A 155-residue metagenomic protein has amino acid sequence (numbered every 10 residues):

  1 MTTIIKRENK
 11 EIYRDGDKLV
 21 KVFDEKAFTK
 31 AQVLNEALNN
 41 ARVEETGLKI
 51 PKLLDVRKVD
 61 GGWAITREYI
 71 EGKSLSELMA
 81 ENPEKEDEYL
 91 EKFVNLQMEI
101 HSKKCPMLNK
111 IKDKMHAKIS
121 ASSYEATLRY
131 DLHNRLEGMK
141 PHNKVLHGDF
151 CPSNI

Functional and structural regions predicted by a protein language model:
T3-V33: ATP-binding glycine-rich loop module of kinase domains
D17-K18, A64, N143: Structural motif
V20-K21, P51, S76: Nucleotide phosphate-binding site architecture
A31-T46: The N-lobe alphaC helix and its flanking beta3-alphaC-beta4 segment of protein kinase-like domains, centered on
K52-W63: Short beta-strand micro-motifs within the conserved protein kinase catalytic domain, predominantly in the N-lobe
G61-S74: Conserved short submotifs of the Hanks-type protein kinase catalytic core that shape the nucleotide-binding pocket
K73-I111, R129, R135: Conserved kinase catalytic-core helix
H101-D149, S153: An alpha-helical support segment within catalytic cores of ATP-dependent transferases
